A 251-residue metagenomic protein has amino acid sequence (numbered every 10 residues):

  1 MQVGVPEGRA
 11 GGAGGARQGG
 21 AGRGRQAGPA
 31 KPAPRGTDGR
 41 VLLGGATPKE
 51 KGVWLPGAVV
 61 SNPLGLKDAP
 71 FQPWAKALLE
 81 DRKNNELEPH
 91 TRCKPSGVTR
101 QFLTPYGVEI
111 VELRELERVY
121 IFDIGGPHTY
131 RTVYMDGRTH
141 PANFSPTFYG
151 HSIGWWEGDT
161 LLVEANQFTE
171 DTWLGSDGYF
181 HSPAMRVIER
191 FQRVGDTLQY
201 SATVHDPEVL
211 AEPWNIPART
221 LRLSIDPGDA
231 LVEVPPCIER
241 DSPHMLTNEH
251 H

Functional and structural regions predicted by a protein language model:
M1-H251: PEST-like low-complexity, intrinsically disordered acidic/proline/serine-rich tracts that flank trafficking/processing
